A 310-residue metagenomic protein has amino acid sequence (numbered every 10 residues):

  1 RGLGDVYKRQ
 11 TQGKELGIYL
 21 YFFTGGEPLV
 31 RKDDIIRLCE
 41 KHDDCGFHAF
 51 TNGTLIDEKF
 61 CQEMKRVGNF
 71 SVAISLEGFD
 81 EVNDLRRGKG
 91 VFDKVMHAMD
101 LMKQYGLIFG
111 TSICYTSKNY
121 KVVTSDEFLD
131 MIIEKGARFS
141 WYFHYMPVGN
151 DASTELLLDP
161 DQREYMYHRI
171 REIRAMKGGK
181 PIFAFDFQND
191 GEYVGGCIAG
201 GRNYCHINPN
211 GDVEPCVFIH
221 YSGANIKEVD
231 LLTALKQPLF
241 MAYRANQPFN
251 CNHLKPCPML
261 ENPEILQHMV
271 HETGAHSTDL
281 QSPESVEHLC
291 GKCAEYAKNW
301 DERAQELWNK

Functional and structural regions predicted by a protein language model:
R1, E27, R202: Cysteine-centered iron-sulfur cluster-binding motifs in ferredoxin-type domains/subunits of redox enzymes
G2-Y7: Short, small-residue-biased leader/transition segments that mark boundaries at the very start of proteins
K8-T24, R31-F143: Radical SAM/AdoMet-radical enzyme domain recognition
G13, H42, S71, G90 (+4 more regions): Alpha-helix boundary/capping residues
D84-G196, G200, P209-N210, E214 (+1 more regions): Radical SAM enzyme [4Fe-4S]-AdoMet core and its adjacent flexible, acidic and glycine-rich loops/tails across
F218-K310: Flexible mid-to-C-terminal extensions adjoining Fe-S/redox cofactors in radical SAM and related proteins
